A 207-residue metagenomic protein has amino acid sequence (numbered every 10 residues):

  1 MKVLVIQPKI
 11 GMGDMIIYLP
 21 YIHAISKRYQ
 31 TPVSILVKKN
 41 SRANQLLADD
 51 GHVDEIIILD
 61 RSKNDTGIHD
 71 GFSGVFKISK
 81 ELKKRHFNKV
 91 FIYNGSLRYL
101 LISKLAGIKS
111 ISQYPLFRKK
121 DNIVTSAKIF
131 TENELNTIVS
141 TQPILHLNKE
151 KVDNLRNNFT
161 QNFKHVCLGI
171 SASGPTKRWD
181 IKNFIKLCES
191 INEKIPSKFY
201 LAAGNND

Functional and structural regions predicted by a protein language model:
M1-D207: Catalytic machinery of carbohydrate-active enzymes, primarily nucleotide-sugar-dependent glycosyltransferases
